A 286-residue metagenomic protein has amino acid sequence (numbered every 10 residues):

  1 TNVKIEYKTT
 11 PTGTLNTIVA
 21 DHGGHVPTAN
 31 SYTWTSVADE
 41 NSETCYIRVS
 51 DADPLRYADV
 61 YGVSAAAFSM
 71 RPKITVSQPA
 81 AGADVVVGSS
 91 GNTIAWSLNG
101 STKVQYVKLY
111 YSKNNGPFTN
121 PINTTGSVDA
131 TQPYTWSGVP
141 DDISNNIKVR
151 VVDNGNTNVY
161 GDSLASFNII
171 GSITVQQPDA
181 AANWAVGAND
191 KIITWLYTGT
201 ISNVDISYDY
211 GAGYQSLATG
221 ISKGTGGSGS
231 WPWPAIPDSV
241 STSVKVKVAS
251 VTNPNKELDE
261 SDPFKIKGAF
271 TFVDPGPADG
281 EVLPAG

Functional and structural regions predicted by a protein language model:
T1-A285: Extended, solvent-exposed regions of the mature portions of secreted/cell-surface glycoproteins
